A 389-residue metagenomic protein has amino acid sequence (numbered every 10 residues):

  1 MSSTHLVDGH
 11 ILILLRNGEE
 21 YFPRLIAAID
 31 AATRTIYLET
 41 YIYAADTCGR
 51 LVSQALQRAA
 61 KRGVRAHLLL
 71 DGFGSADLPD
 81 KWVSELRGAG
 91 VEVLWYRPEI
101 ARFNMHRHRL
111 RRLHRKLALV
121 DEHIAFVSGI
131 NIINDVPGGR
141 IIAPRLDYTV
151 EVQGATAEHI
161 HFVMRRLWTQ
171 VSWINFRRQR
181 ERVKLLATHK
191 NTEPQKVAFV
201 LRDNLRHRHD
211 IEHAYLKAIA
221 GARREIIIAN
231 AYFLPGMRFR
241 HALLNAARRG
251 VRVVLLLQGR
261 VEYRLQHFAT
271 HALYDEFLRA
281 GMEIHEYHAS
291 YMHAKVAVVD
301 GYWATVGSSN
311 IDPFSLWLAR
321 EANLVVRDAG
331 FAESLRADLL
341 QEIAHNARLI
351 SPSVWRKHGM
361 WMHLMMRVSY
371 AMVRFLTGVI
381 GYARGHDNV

Functional and structural regions predicted by a protein language model:
M1-V389: Charged, low-complexity intrinsically disordered terminal segments
